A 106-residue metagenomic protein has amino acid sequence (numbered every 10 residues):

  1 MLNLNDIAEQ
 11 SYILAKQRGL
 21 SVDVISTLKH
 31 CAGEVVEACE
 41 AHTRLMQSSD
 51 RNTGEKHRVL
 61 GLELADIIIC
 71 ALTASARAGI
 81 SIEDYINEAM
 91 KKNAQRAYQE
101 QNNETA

Functional and structural regions predicted by a protein language model:
M1-L64, I68-A106: Flexible "arm" and connector segments at domain edges
